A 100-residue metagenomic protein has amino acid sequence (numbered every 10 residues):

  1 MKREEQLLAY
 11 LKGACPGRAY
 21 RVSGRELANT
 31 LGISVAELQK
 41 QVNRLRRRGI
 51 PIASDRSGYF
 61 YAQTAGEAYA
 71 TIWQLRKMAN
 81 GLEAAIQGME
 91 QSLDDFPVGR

Functional and structural regions predicted by a protein language model:
M1-Y10: Short alpha-helical segments that sit at the start of domains
G13-A19: Short helix-capping/hinge SLiMs at alpha-helix to coil transitions
S23-N29: A short acidic, leucine-rich amphipathic alpha-helix
I33-R44: Short amphipathic alpha-helical interaction segments
R46-R56: A short, conserved structural fragment
D55-T64: Minor-groove-contacting beta-hairpin "wing" of winged helix-turn-helix DNA-binding domains
Q63-T71: Short His/Asp/Glu-rich catalytic/ion-coordination signatures at enzyme active sites or charged loops
T71-R100: Long, low-complexity, charge-rich intrinsically disordered regions
